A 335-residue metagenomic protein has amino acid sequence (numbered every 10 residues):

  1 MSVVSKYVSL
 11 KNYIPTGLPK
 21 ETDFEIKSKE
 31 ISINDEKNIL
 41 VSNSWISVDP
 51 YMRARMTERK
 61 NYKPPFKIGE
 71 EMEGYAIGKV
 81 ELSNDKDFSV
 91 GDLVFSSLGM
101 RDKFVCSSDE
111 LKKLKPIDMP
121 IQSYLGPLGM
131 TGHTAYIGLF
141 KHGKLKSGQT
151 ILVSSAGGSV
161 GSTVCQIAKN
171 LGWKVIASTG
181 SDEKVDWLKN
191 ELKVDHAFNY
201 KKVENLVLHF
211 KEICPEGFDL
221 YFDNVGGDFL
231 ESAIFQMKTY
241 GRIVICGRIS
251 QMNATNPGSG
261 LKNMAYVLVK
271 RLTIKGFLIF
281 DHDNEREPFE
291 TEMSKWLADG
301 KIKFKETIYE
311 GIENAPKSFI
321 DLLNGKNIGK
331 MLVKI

Functional and structural regions predicted by a protein language model:
V3, F280-I335: C-terminal hydrophobic helical "lid"/dimerization subdomain of Rossmann-like NAD(P)H-dependent oxidoreductases
E30-V48, M56-M100: Glycine-rich beta-strand-centered segment in the early N-terminal region that forms part of a ligand/cofactor-binding
M72-K79, V90-S155: NAD(P)H dinucleotide-binding glycine-rich loop of Rossmann-like/cofactor-binding domains, especially the beta1-alpha1
T131-T134, S159-V160, F229: Hydrophobic/small residue at the entry helix of a nucleotide-binding pocket
S155-A156, V225: NAD(P)H cofactor-binding loop motif with strongest signal on the N-terminal glycine-rich segment
G157, G161, C165: N-terminal Rossmann NAD(P)H-binding glycine-rich loop of SDR-like oxidoreductase domains
K169-S232, F280, N284: Adenosine-nucleotide cofactor-binding segment
D228-I302, I335: Glycine-rich phosphate-binding loop and adjacent beta-alpha segment of Rossmann(oid) nucleotide-cofactor-binding
